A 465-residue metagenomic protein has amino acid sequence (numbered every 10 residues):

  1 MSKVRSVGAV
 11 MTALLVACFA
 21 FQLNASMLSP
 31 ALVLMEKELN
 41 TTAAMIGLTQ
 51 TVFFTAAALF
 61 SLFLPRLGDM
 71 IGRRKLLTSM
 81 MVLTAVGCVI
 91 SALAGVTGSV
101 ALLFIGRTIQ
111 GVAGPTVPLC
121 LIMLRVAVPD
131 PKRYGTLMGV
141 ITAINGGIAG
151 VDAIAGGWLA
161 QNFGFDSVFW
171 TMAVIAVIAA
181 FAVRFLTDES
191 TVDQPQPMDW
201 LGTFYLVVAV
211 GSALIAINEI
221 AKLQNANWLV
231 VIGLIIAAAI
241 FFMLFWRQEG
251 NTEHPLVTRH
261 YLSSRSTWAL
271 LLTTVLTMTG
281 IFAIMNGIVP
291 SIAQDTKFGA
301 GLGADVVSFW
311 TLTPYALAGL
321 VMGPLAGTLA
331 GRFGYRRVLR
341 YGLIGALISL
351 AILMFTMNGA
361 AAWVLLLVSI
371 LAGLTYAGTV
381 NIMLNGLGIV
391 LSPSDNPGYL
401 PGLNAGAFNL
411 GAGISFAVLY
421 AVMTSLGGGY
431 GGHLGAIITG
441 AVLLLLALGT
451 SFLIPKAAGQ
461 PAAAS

Functional and structural regions predicted by a protein language model:
V7-Q22, L28-S29, A43, G87 (+1 more regions): 12-transmembrane solute porter fold
A31-F60, S99-I105, V306-W310: Extracellular/periplasmic helix-loop-helix junction of adjacent transmembrane segments in MFS-like secondary
L34, L62-R66, M70, W158 (+1 more regions): Membrane-interface helix termini in secondary transporters
T51-R66, P118-I122, T313-L325: Central cavity-lining transmembrane alpha-helices of secondary-active solute carriers, predominantly the Major
L59-G98: Conserved MFS/SLC helix-loop-helix module at the cytosolic interface between two early adjacent transmembrane helices
G87-I90, G98-Q110, W363-L371: Paired small-residue
I109-A143: Cytoplasmic helix-loop-helix junction between adjacent transmembrane helices in 12-TM secondary transporters
Q161-T273: Hydrophobic transmembrane-helix bundles of small-molecule transporters
